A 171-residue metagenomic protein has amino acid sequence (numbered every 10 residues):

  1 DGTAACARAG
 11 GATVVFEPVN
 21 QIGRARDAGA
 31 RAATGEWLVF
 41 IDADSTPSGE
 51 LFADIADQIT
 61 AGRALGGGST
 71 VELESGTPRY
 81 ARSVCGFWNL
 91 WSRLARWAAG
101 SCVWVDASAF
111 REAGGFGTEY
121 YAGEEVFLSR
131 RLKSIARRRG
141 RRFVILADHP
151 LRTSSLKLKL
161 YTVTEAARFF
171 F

Functional and structural regions predicted by a protein language model:
D1-F16: Acidic donor-binding segment of Leloir-type glycosyltransferases
G2, C6, A43-D57: Acidic donor-binding/catalytic loop of UDP-sugar-dependent glycosyltransferases, especially processive GT2
C6, E17-A33: Glycine-rich, basic loop-to-helix element that forms the pyrophosphate-binding segment of sugar-nucleotide handling
T34-G35, G100-A113: Conserved nucleotide-sugar donor-binding and metal-coordinating catalytic region shared by glycosyltransferases
L38: Short aromatic/hydrophobic "clamp" motif used to bind/position activated sugar donors
E50-R79: Conserved donor NDP-sugar-binding/catalytic core segment of glycosyltransferases
A109-A113, E119-G140: A short, conserved alpha-helix in the catalytic core of glycosyltransferases
V144-Y161: Active-site donor/metal-binding and catalytic loop motifs of nucleotide-sugar-dependent glycosylation enzymes
